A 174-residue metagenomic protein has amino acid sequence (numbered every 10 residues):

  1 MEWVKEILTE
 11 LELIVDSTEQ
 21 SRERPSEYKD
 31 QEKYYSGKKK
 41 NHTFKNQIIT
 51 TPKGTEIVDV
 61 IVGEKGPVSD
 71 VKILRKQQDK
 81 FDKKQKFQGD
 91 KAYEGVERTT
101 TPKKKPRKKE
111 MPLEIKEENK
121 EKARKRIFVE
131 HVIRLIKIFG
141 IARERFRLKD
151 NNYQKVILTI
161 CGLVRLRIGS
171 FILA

Functional and structural regions predicted by a protein language model:
M1-A174: Short, well-ordered secondary-structure "scaffold" segments embedded in the functional core of diverse domains
